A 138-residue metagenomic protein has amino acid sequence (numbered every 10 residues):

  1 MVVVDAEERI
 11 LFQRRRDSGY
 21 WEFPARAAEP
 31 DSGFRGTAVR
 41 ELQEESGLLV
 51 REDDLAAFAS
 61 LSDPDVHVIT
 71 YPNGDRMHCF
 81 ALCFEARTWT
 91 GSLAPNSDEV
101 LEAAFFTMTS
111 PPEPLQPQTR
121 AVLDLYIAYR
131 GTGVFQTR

Functional and structural regions predicted by a protein language model:
M1-F23: N-terminal strand-loop-strand
V3, C83-R87, A104: Short, well-ordered beta-strand micro-motif
G19-Y20, G91-R138: Nudix hydrolase/Nudix homology domain
F23-A59, F84: The catalytic Nudix box helix
L48-S92: Active-site segment of metal-dependent pyrophosphate-handling enzymes, primarily the Nudix hydrolase catalytic core
